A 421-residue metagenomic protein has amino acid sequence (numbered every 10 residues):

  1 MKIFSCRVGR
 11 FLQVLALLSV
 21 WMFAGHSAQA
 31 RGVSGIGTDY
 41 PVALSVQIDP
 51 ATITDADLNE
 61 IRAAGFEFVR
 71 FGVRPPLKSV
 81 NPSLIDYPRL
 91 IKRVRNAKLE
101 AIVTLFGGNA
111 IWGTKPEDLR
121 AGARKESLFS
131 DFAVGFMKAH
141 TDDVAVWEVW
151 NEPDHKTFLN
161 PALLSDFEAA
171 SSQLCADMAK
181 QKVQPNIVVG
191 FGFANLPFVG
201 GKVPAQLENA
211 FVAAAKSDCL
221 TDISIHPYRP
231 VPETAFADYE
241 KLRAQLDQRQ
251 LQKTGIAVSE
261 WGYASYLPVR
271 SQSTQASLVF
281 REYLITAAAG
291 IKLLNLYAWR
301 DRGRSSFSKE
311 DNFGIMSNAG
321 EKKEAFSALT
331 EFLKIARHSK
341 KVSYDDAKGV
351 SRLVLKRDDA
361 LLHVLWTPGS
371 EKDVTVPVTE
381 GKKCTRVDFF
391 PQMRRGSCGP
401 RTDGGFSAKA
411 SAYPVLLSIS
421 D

Functional and structural regions predicted by a protein language model:
K2-L15: Bacterial N-terminal signal peptides that target proteins for export
Q13-A24: Bacterial N-terminal signal peptides
R31-G135, V144-D154: N-terminal substrate-binding region of glycoside hydrolase catalytic domains
D39-V42, G65-E67, A97-A101, T141-A145 (+4 more regions): Short, well-ordered coil/turn segments that N-cap beta-strands
I53, P82-I85, G113-L220, H226-Q245 (+3 more regions): Active-site cleft segment of glycoside hydrolase catalytic domains centered on the general acid/base Glu
L267-L329, D345: Aromatic/acidic polysaccharide-binding cleft in carbohydrate-active enzymes
D345-K382, F389: Carbohydrate-binding surface patches
S397-D421: C-terminal beta-strand-rich structural cap/linker in extracellular carbohydrate-active enzymes
